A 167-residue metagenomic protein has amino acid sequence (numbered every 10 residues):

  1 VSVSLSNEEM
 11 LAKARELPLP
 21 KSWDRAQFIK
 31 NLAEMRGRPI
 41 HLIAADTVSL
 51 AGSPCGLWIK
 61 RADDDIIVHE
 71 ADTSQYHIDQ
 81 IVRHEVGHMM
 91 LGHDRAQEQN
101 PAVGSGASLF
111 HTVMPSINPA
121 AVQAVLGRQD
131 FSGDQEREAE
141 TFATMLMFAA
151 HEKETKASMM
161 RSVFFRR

Functional and structural regions predicted by a protein language model:
V1-E34, R38, A96-R167: Metalloprotease/metallohydrolase-associated module, dominated by Zn2+-dependent proteases
V1-R15, I66-H77, H84: Short, charged N-terminal helix-start/capping segments
R38-D79, V86-G92, E98: Active-site scaffold of zinc-dependent metalloenzymes
